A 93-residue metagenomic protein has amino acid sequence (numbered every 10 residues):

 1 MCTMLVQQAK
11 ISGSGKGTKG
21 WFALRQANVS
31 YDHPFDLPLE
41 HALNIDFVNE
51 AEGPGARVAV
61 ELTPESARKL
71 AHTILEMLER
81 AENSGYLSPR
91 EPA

Functional and structural regions predicted by a protein language model:
M1-A93: Positively charged, low-complexity terminal tracts and the immediately adjacent first secondary-structure elements
